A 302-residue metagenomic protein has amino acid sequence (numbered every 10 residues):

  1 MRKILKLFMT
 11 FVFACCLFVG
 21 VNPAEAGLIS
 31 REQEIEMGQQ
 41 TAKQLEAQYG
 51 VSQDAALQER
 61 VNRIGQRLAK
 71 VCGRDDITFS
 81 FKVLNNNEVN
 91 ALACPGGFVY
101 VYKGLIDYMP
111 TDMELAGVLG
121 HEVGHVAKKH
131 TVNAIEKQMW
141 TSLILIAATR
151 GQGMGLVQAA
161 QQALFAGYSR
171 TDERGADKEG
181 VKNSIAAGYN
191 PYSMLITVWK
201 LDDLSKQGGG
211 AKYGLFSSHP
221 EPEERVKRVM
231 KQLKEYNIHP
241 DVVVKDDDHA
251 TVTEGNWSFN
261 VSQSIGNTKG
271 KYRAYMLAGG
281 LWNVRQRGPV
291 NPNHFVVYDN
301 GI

Functional and structural regions predicted by a protein language model:
M1-L7: Positively charged n-region of N-terminal signal peptides that target proteins for export
F8-G20: Bacterial N-terminal signal peptides
V19-D248, T253-W257, S264, T268 (+1 more regions): A Zn2+-metalloprotease active-site environment signal
F259-N293, Y298-I302: Beta-strand/loop-dominated core regions that host nucleotide or nucleotide-derived cofactor-binding catalytic loops
